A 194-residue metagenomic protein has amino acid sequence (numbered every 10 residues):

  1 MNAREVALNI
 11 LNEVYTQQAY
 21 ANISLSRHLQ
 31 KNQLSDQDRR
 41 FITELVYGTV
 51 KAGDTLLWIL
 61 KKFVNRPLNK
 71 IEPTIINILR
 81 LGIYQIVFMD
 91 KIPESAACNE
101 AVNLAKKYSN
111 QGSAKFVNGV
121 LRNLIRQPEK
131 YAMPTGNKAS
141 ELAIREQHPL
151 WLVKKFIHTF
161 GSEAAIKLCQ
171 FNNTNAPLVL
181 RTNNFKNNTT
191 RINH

Functional and structural regions predicted by a protein language model:
M1-H194: Class I Rossmann-like S-adenosyl-L-methionine
